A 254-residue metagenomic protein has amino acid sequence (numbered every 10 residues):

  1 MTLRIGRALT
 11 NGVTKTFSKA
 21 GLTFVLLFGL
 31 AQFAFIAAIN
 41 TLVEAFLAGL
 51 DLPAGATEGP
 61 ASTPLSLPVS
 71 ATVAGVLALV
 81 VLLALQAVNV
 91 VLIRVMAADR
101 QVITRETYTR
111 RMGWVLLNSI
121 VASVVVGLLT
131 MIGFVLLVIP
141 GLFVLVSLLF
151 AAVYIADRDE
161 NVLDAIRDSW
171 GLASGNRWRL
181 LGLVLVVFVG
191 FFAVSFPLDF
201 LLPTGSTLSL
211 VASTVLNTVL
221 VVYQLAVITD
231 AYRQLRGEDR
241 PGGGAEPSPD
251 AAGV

Functional and structural regions predicted by a protein language model:
M1-L163, R167, G171, G175-V254: Hydrophobic alpha-helical membrane segments
